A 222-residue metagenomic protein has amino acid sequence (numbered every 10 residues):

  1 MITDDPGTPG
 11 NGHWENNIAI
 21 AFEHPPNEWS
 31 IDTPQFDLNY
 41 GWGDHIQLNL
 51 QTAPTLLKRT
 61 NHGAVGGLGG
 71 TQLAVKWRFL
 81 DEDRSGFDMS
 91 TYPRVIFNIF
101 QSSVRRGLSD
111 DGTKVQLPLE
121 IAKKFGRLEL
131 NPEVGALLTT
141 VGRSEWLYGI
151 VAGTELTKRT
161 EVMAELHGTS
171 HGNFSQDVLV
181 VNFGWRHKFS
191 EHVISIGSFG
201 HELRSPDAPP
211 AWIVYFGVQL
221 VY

Functional and structural regions predicted by a protein language model:
M1-Y222: Transmembrane beta-barrel domains of Gram-negative outer membranes and organellar outer membranes
